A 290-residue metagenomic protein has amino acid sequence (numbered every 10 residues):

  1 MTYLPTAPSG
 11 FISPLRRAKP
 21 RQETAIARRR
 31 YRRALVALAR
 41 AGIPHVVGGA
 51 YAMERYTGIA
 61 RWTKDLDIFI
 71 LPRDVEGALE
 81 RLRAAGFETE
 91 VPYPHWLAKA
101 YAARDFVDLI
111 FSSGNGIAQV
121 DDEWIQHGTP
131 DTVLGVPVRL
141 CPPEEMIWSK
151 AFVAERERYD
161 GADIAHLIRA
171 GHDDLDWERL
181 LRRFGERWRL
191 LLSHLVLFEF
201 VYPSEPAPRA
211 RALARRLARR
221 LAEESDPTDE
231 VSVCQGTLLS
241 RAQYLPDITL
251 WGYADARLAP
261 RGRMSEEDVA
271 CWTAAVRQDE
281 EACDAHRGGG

Functional and structural regions predicted by a protein language model:
M1-V47: Helical scaffold of the NTase/Pol beta-like nucleotidyltransferase catalytic core
T2-P14, Q119-H286: Catalytic cores of NTP-dependent nucleotidyl/adenyl transfer enzymes across multiple folds
E23-A27, I70-R73, A78-R81, E88: N-terminal functional module detector in eukaryotic proteins
R32-L66, I70-L79, L140-P142, D247 (+1 more regions): Active-site nucleotide-donor binding segment shared across nucleotidyl transfer reactions
Y51, D74, R104, S113-N115 (+2 more regions): Short, flexible active-site-adjacent loop segments at beta-strand->alpha-helix junctions, enriched in small/polar
E54, G77-R83, V91-P94, I117 (+2 more regions): Nucleic-acid-binding surface
K64-D65, F87, D108-L109, Q126 (+1 more regions): Short, hinge-like loop/turn segments at secondary-structure boundaries
A84-E123: Conserved catalytic core of two-metal-ion nucleotidyltransferases
